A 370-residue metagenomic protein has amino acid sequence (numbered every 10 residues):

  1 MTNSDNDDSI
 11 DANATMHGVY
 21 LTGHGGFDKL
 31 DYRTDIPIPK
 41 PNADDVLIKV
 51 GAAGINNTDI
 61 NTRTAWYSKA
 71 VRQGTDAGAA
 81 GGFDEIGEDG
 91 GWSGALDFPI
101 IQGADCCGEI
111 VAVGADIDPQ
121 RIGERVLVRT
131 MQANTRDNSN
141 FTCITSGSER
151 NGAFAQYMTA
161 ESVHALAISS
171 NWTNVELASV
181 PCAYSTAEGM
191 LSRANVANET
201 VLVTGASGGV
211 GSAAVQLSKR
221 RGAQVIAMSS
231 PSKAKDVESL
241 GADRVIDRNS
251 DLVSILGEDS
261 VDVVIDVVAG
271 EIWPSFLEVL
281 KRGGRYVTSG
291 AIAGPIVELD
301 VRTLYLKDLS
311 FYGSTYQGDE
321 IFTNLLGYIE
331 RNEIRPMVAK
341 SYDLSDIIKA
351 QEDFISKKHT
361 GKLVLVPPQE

Functional and structural regions predicted by a protein language model:
T2-N3, I10-A14, G189, D319-E370: C-terminal hydrophobic helical "lid"/dimerization subdomain of Rossmann-like NAD(P)H-dependent oxidoreductases
P37-A53, S68-Q132: Glycine-rich beta-strand-centered segment in the early N-terminal region that forms part of a ligand/cofactor-binding
G82-P99, R129-G205: NAD(P)H dinucleotide-binding glycine-rich loop of Rossmann-like/cofactor-binding domains, especially the beta1-alpha1
G114, T130-Q132, G205, S229 (+1 more regions): Conserved "cap/hinge" positions at secondary-structure junctions
C143, E149, E271-M337, V366-E370: Glycine-rich phosphate-binding loop and adjacent beta-alpha segment of Rossmann(oid) nucleotide-cofactor-binding
N174, V203-T204, K219-P274: Adenosine-nucleotide cofactor-binding segment
T186, G209-V210, I272: Hydrophobic/small residue at the entry helix of a nucleotide-binding pocket
S207, V215: N-terminal Rossmann NAD(P)H-binding glycine-rich loop of SDR-like oxidoreductase domains
